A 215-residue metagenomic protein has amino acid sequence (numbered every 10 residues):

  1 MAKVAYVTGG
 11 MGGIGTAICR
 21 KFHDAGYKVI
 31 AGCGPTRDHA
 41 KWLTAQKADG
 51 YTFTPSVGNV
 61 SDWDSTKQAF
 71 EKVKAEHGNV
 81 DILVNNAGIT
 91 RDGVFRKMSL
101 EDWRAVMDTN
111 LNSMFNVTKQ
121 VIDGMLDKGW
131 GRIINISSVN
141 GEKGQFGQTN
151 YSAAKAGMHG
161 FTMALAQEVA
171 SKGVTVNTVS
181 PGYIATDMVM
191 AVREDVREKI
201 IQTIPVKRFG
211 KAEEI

Functional and structural regions predicted by a protein language model:
M11-G12: Conserved glycine-rich cofactor-binding loop
A25-W42: Conserved glycine-rich Rossmann-like NAD(P)H-binding loop of the short-chain dehydrogenase/reductase
V57-Q68, L100, E213-E214: The beta1-alpha1 cofactor-binding region of Rossmann-like NAD(H)/NADP(H)-dependent oxidoreductases
I89, R96-F115, W130, I134 (+2 more regions): Catalytic Tyr-X3-Lys loop
V94-F95, D102-R104, V189, I200: Substrate-binding pocket helix/loop in short-chain dehydrogenase/reductase
T118, A154, T162: Active-site helix of classical SDR
D123, Q167-S171: Alpha-helical segment proximal to the catalytic Tyr-Lys
S138: Residue(s) in the substrate-gating loop at a strand-loop-helix junction that position the organic substrate next
